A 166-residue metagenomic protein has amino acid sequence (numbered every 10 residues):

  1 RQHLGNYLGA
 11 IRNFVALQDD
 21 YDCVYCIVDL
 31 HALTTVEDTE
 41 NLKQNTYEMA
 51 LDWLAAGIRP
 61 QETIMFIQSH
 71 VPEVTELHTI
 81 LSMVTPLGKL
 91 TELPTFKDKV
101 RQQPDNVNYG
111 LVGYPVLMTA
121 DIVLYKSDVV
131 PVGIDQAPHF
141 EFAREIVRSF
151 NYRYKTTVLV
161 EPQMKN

Functional and structural regions predicted by a protein language model:
R1-A120, E145: N-terminal Rossmann-like or analogous alpha/beta NTP/dinucleotide-binding catalytic cores that position adenine
K97-N166: Active-site cores that bind ATP or allylic diphosphates and position pyrophosphate for catalysis
